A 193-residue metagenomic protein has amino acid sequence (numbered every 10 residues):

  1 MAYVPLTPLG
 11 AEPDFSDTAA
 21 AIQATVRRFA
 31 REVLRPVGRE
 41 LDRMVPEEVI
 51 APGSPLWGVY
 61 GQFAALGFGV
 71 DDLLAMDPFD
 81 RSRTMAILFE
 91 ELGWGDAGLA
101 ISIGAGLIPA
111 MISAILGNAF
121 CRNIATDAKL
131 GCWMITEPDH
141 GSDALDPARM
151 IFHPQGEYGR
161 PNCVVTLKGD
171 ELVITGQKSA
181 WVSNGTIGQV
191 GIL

Functional and structural regions predicted by a protein language model:
M1-G104, N123: Amphipathic, small/basic residue-rich leader segments at the start of a protein or domain
D71, W133, T175: Two-metal-ion RNase H-like nuclease active-site motif
D77, D96, G117-N118, F152-P154: Short, solvent-exposed helix-helix connector turns and helix-capping sites enriched in acidic/polar residues
L88, P109-I112, V190-L193: Adenylate-forming
A100-A119, D139-A144: N-terminal glycine-rich flavin-associated loop
T126-D127: Compact, glycine/acidic-enriched structural inserts
C132-T166: A gly/ser-rich beta-alpha-beta helix-loop segment of oxidoreductase catalytic cores
E171, T175-L193: A short core secondary-structure module
